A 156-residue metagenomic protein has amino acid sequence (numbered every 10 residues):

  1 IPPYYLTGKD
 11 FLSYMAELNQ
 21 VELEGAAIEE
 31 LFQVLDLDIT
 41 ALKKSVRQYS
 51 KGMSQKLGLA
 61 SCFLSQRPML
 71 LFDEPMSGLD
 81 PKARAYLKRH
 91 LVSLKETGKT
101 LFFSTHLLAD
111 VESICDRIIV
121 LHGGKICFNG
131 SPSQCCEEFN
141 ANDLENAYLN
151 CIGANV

Functional and structural regions predicted by a protein language model:
S13, E17-Q20, G25-A41: Conserved ABC ATPase "signature" region
L59: Hydrophobic anchor residue at the start of the ABC signature
L70-E74: Catalytic Walker B motif of ABC-type/P-loop ATPase nucleotide-binding domains
R84-T97: Helical segment within the ABC ATPase nucleotide-binding domain
V111-S113: A short, surface-exposed alpha-helical micro-motif characterized by mixed small hydrophobic and charged/polar residues
N129-G130: ABC ATPase "signature
